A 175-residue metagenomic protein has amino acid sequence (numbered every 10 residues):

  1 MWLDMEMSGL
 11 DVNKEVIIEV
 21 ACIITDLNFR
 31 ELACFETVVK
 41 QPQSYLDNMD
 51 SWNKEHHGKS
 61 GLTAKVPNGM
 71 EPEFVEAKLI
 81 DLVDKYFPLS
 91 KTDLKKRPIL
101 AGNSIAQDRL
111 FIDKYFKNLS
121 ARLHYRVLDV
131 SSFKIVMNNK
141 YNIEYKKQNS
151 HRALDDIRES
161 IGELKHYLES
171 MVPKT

Functional and structural regions predicted by a protein language model:
M1-L3, S8-L100: Conserved non-catalytic scaffold segment of RNase H-like nuclease domains
D4-E6, D26, D108, D129 (+1 more regions): Acidic active-site catalytic centers that drive phospho-/nucleotidyl reactions and related ester hydrolyses
G9-D11, K134, I161: Hydrophobic positions within alpha-helical membrane elements
G61-P67, N118-R122, K147: Short, polar/flexible loop-turn hinges at active-site or ligand-entry regions and domain interfaces
E71, V75-L79, D108-F111, Y115 (+1 more regions): Amphipathic alpha-helical interface surfaces
F87-S90, Q107-Y125: Substrate-recognition/cap helix-loop segment adjacent to the acidic, metal-dependent catalytic center of Asp-based
I99-I105, L110-F111, Y115, Y141-T175: Acidic, Mg2+-coordinating catalytic module of metal-dependent nucleases/exonucleases that use a two-metal-ion mechanism
H124-N142: Short, flexible loop segments at boundaries between secondary-structure elements
